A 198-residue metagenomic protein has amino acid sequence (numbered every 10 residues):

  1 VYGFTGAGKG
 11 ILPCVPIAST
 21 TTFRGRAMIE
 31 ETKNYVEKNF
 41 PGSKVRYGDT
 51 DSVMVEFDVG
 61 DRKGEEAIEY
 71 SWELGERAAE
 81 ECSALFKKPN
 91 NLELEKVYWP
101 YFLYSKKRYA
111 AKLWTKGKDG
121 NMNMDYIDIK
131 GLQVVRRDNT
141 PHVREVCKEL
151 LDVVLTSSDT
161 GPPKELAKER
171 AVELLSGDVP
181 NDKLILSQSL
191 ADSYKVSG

Functional and structural regions predicted by a protein language model:
V1-G10: Active-site cores of enzymes that catalyze phosphoryl transfer or operate on phosphate-rich substrates
C14, T22-T50, V55-G198: DNA-dependent DNA polymerase catalytic subunits
